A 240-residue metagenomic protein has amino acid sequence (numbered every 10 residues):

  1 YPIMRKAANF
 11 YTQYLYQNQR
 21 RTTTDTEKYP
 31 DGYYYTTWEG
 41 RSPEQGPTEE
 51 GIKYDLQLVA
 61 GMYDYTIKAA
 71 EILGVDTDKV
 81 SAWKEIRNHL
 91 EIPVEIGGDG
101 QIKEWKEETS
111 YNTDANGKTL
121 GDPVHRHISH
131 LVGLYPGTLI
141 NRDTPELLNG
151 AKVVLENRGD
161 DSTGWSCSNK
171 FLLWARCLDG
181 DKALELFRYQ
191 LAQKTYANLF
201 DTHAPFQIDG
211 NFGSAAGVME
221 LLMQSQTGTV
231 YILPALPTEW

Functional and structural regions predicted by a protein language model:
Y1, K6, T12-E85: The feature captures the catalytic groove of carbohydrate-active enzymes
P2, P136-L139, P237: Proline-rich low-complexity regions
Y35, L134, V230: A broad, low-specificity signal marking well-ordered, structured residues that form hydrophobic/aromatic
W38, G137, L233: Residues in well-ordered beta-strands of folded domains
E39-G51, A197-F206, W240: Short beta-alpha connecting loops at secondary-structure transitions that line or flank enzyme active sites
R41, I140, T227, L236: A broadly conserved detector of short glycine/acidic/proline-rich loop/turn motifs that flank catalytic sites and bind
K53-A60, D64-Q226: Active-site core of glycosidic bond-cleaving carbohydrate-active enzymes
I232-W240: Surface beta-strand/loop "capping" patches
